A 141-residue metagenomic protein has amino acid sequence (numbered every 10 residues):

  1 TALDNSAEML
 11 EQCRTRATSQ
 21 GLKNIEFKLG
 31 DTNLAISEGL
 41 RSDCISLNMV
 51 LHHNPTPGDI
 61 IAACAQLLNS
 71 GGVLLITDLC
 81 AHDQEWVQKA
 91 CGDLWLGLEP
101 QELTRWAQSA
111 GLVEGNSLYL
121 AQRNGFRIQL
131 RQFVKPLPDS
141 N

Functional and structural regions predicted by a protein language model:
T1-A35: Class I SAM-dependent methyltransferase SAM/SAH-binding core
E8, P55-D59, Q84: Short N-terminal helix/helix-N-cap motif within the alpha/beta-hydrolase-1
R41-D43: Local beta-strand N-terminus motif with an aromatic residue
S46: A conserved beta-strand element that flanks and buttresses the S-adenosyl-L-methionine
M49-H53: A short His-aromatic
G58-V73: A short glycine-rich, Lys/Arg-flanked "PGG" loop and its adjoining helix->strand segment in the class I
V73-Q132: C-terminal alpha-helical "lid/dimerization" subdomain adjacent to the S-adenosyl-L-methionine
R131-N141: C-terminal lobe and adjacent flexible extensions of AdoMet/dcAdoMet transferase-like proteins
